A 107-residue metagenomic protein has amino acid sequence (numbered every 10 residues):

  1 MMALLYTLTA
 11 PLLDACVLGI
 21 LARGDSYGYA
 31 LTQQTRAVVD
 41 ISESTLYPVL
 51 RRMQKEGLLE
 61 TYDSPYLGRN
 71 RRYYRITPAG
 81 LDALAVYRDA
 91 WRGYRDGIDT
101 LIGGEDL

Functional and structural regions predicted by a protein language model:
M1-T9, Y87, G97: Intrinsically disordered, low-complexity serine/threonine- and proline-rich regulatory segments
L4-Y47: N-terminal helix-turn-helix DNA-binding core of bacterial DNA-binding proteins
L31, V38, E56, A83-V86: Short alpha-helical scaffold segments that flank and stabilize functional sites
P48, R52: Alpha-helical DNA-recognition elements
E56-N70, R75: Beta-hairpin "wing" of winged helix-turn-helix
A85-L107: Amphipathic alpha-helical dimerization/coiled-coil segments that flank or bridge DNA-binding/regulatory modules
